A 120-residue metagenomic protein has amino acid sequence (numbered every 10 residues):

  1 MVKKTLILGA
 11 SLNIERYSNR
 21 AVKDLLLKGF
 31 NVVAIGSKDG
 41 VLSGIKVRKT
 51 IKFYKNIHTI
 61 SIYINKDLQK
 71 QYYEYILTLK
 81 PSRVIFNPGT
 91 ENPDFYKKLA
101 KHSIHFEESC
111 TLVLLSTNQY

Functional and structural regions predicted by a protein language model:
M1-K66, K70-Y120: Structural/interface elements that position substrates and couple domains in central-metabolism enzymes
